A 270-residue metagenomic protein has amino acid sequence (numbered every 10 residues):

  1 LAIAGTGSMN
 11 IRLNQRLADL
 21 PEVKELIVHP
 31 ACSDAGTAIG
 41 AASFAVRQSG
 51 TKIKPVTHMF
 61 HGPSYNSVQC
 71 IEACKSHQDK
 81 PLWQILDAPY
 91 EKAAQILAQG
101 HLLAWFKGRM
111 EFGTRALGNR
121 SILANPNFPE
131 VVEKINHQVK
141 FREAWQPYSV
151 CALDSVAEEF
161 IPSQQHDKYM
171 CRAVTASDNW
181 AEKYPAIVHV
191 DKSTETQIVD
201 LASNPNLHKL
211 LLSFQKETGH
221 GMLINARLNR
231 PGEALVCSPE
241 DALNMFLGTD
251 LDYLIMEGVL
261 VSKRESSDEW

Functional and structural regions predicted by a protein language model:
L1-N10: Glycine-rich beta-strand-to-loop/alpha-helix junction loops that act as flexible
M9-N10, N14-W270: Flexible beta->alpha loop and helix N-cap segments adjacent to enzyme active/binding sites
